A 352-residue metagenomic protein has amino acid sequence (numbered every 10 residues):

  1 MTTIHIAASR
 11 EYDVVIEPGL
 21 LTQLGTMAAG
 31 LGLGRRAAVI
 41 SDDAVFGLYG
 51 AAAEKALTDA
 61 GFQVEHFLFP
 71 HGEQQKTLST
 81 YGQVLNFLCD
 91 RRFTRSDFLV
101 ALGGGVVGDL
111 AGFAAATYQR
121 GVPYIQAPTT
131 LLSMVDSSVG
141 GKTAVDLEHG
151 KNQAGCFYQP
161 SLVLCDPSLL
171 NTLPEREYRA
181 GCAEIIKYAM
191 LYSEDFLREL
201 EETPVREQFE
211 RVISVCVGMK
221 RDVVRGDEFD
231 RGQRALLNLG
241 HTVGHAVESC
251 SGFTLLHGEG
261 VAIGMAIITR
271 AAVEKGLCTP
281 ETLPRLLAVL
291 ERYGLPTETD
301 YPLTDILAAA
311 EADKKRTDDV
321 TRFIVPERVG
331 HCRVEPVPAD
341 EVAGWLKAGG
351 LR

Functional and structural regions predicted by a protein language model:
M1-D97: ATP/NTP phosphate-donor binding region
V15, F113-E201: A glycine/threonine-rich phosphate-anchoring loop and its flanking beta-alpha core in nucleotide/phosphate-binding
L31-G32, R92-T94, T117-Y118, D146-L147 (+4 more regions): Solvent-exposed alpha-helices and their adjacent loops that cap or buttress functional pockets in soluble metabolic
L85-L99, A111-Q126: Non-catalytic interfacial helical region
V106-F113, M134, A246: Short glycine/serine/threonine-rich phosphate/pyrophosphate-binding segments that cradle anionic phosphate groups
A183-I185, L277-R352: C-terminal charged capping/lid subdomain of soluble metabolic enzymes
R198-D305: Active-site segments that bind and position negatively charged phosphate/pyrophosphate groups
